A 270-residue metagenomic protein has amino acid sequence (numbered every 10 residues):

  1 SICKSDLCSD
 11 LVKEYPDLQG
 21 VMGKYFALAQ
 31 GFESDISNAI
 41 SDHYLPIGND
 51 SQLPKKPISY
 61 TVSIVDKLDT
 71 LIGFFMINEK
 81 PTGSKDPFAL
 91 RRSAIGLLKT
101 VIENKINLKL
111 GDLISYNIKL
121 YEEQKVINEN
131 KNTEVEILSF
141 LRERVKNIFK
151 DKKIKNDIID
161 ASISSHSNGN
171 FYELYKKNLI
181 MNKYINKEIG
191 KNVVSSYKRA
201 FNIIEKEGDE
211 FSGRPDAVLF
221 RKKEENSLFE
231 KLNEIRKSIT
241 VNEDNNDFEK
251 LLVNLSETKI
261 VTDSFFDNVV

Functional and structural regions predicted by a protein language model:
S1-V270: Amphipathic alpha-helical "coupling" segments that flank catalytic cores
